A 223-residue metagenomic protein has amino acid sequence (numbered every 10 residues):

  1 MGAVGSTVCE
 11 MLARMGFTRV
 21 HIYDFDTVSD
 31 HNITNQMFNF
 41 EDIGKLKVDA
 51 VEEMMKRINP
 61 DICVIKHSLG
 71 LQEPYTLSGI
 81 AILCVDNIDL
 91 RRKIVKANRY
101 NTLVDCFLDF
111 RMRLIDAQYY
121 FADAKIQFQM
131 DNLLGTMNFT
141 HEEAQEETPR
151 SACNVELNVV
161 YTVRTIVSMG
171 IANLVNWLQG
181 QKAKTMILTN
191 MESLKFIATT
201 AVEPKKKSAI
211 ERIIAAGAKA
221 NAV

Functional and structural regions predicted by a protein language model:
M1-V223: Adenine nucleotide-associated cytosolic modules
